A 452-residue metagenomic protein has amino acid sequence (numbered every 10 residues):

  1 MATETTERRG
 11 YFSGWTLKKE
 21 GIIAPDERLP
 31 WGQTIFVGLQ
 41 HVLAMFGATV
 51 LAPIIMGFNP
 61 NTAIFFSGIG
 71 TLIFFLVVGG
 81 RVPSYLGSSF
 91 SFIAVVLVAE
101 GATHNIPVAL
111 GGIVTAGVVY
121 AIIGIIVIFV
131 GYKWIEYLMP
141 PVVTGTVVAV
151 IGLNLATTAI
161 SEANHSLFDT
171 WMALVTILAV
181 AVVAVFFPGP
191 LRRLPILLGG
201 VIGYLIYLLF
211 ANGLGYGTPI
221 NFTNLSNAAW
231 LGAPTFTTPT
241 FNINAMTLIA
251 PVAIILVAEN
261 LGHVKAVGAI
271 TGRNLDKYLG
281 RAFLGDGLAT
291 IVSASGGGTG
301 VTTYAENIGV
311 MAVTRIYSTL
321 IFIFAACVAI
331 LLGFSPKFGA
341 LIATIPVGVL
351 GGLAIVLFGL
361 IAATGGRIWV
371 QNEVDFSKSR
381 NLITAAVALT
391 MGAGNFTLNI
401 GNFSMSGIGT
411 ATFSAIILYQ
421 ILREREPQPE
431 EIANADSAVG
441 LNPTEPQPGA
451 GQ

Functional and structural regions predicted by a protein language model:
M1-P83, P427-Q428, N442-Q452: N-terminal alpha-helical transmembrane segments of multi-pass membrane transport and channel/translocase proteins
A2-R9, S13-E20, A24, R28 (+4 more regions): Hydrophobic transmembrane alpha-helices of multi-pass solute/ion transporters
T16, F46-T49, L178-V183, L194 (+3 more regions): Juxtamembrane interface elements at the cytosolic ends of transmembrane helices in multi-pass membrane proteins
G21-I35, A52-F75, R81, L248-T319 (+1 more regions): Membrane-embedded helical hairpins/re-entrant loop segments and their flanking transmembrane helices within multi-pass
I35-G47, D169-T176, L194-P195, A233-H263 (+1 more regions): Hydrophobic, membrane-embedded alpha-helices of multi-pass small-molecule transporters
F58-F65, G80-I93, W134-T144, R192-L197 (+6 more regions): Short, non-helical or kinked segments that cap or interrupt transmembrane helices
V96-A102, A184, N307-F322, V328-G333: Interfacial segments of multi-pass membrane proteins
T103-G213, F324-A433: Membrane-embedded alpha-helical modules
